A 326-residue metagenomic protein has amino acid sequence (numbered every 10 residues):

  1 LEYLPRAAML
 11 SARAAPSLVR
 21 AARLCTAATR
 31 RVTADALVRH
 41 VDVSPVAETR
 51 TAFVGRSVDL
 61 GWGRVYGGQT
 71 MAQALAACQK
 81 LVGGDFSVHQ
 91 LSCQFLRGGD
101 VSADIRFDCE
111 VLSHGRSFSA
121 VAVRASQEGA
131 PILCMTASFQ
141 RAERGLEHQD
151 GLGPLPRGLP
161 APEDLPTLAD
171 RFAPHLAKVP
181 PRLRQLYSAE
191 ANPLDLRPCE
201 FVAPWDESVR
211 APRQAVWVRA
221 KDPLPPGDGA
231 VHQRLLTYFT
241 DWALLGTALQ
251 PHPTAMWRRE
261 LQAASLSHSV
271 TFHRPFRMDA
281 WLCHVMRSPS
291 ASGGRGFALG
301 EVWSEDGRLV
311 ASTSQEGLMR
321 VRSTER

Functional and structural regions predicted by a protein language model:
L1-Y3: Low-complexity, disordered terminal segments
L10-R326: Terminal targeting signals and extreme-terminal segments of soluble enzymes
